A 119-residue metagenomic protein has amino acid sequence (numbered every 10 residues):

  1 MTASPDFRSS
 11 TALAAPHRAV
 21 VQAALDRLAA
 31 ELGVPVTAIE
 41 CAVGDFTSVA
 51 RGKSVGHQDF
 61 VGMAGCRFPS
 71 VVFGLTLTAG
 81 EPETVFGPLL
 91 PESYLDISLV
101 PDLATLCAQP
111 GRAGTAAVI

Functional and structural regions predicted by a protein language model:
T2-I119: ATP/Mg2+-dependent ligation/transfer catalytic cores
